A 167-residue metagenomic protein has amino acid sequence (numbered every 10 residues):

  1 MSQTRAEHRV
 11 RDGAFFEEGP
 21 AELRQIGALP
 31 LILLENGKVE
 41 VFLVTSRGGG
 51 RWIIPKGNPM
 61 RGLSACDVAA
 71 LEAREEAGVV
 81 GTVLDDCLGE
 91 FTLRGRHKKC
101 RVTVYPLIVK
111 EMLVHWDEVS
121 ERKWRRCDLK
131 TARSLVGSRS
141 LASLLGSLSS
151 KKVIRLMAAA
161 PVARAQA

Functional and structural regions predicted by a protein language model:
M1-L33: Acidic, metal-coordinating catalytic segment for phosphate/diphosphate chemistry, firing primarily on the Nudix
R9, A14, G137-A167: Charged phosphate-binding loop/patch that engages nucleotide di/tri-phosphates or the phosphate backbone of nucleic
R24-I26, V39, C100-T103, R122: Change "...and in nucleic-acid phosphodiester-cleaving endonucleases..." to "...and in nucleic-acid processing enzymes
N36-V79: Conserved Nudix-box catalytic region and its N-terminal flanking loop in Nudix hydrolases and closely related
V79-T82, S143-L144: Short arginine-rich
G81, E90-H115, R125-C127, K152: Active-site-adjacent beta-strand/loop module that shapes the phosphate/pyrophosphate-binding cleft
V104-P106, V114-S149: NUDIX/MutT-family hydrolases
